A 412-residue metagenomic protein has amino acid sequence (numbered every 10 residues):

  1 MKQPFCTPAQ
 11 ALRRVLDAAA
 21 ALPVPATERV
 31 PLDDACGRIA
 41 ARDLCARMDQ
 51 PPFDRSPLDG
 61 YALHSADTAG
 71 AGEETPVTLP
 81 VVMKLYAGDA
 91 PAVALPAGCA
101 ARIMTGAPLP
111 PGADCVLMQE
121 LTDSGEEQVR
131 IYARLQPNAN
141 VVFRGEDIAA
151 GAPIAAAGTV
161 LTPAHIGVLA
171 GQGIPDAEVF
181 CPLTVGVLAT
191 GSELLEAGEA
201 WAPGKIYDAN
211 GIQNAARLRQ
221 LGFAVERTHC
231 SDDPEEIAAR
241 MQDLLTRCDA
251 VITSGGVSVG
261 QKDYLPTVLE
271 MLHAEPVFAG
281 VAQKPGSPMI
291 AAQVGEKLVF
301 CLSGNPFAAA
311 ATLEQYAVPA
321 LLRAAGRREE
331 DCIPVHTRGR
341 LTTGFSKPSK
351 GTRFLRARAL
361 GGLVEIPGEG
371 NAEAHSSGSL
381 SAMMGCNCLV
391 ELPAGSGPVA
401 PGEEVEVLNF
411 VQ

Functional and structural regions predicted by a protein language model:
M1-A9, P175-L302, P306-T312: Helix-rich terminal scaffold detector
M1-E73, R327-F354: Short, low-complexity N-terminal leaders and the immediately following helix N-cap/first helix
K2-P8, A62-T228, E373-A374, L389 (+1 more regions): Short, glycine/charged-enriched hinge/interface segments at domain edges or termini
A9, E28-D33, R42, G88 (+2 more regions): Flexible glycine/proline-rich
V15, G60, G151, V187 (+4 more regions): Residue-level signal for inorganic ion chemistry
V15-L22, Q172-P175, L194, R217 (+9 more regions): Change "in soluble alpha/beta enzymes" to "in soluble alpha/beta proteins
T27-L32, F53-L79, G112-E127, R327 (+1 more regions): Short beta-strand/loop turn elements enriched in aromatics
A35-D49, A90-R102, A149, A291-A292 (+1 more regions): Short, hydrophobic/aliphatic alpha-helical segments
